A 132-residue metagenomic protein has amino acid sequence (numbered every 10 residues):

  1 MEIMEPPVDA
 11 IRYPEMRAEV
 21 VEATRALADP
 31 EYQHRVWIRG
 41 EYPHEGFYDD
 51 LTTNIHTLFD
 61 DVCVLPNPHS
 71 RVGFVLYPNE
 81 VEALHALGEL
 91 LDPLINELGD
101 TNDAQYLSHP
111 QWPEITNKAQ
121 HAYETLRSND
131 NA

Functional and structural regions predicted by a protein language model:
M1-F59: Short terminal alpha-helical segments
M4, T116-K118, A122, L126-N129: Short, well-ordered, aromatic-rich surface patches in folded extracellular/luminal domains
R17, V36, G46, T52 (+4 more regions): Generic alpha-helical secondary structure signal
T24, A28-E31, G88-L91, I95 (+1 more regions): A structural signal for well-ordered alpha-helices, especially hydrophobic packing surfaces of coiled-coils
L58-H121: Amphipathic protein-protein interaction modules
L107, D130-A132: Short linear, low-complexity motifs centered on an aromatic residue
